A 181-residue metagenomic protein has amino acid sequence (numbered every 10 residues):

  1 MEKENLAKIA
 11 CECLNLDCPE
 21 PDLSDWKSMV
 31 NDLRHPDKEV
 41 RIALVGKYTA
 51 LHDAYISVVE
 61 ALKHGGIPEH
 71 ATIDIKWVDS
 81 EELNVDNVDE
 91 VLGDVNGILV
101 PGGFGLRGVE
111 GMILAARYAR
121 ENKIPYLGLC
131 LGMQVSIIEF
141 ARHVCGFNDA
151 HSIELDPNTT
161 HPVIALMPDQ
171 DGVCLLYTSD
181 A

Functional and structural regions predicted by a protein language model:
M1-E60, G65, H70-E90, I164-Q170: C-terminal lobe/tail of nucleotide-utilizing enzymes
C11-C13, C18, C130, C145 (+1 more regions): Generic recognition of cysteine residues
V59, K63-M133, I138-H151, L155: Flexible gly/pro-rich beta->alpha loop and the following alpha-helix that scaffold active-site loops
A150-L176: C-terminal, non-catalytic macromolecule-binding modules
Y177-A181: Conserved small/polar residues in nucleotide/adenosyl-binding loops
